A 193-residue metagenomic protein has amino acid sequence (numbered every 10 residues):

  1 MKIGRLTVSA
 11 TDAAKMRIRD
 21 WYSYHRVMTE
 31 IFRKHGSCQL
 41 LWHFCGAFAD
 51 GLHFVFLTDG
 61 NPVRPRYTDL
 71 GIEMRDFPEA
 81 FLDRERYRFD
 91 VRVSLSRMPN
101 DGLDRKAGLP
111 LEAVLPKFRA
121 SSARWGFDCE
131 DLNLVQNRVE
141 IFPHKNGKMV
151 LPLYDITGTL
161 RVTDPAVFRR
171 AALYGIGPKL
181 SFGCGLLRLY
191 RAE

Functional and structural regions predicted by a protein language model:
M1-E193: RNA-interacting cores
